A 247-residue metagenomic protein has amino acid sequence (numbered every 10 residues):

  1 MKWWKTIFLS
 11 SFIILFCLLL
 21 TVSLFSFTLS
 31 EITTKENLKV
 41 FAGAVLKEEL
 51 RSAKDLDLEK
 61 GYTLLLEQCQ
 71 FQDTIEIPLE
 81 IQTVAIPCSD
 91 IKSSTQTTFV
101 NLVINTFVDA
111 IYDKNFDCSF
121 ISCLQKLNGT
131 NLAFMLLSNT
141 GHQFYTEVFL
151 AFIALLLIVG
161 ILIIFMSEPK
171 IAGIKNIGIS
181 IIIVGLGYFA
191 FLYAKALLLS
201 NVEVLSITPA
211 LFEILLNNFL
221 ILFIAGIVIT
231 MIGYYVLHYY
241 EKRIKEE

Functional and structural regions predicted by a protein language model:
K2-S11, Y145-V202, I232-E247: Juxtamembrane interface at the cytosolic side of transmembrane helices
F8-F25: Hydrophobic membrane-insertion alpha-helices, especially the h-region of bacterial N-terminal signal peptides
F25-T34, V236-I244: Juxtamembrane/interface segments at transmembrane-helix termini
F27-E36, L192-V204: Membrane-helix interface motif
K35-N139: Long, solvent-exposed extracytoplasmic domains/loops
M135-L157, L216-A225: N-terminal membrane-entry
V202-I214: Short, membrane-exposed interhelical loops at transmembrane-helix boundaries
L220-H238: Alpha-helical transmembrane segments of multi-pass membrane transporters/translocases
